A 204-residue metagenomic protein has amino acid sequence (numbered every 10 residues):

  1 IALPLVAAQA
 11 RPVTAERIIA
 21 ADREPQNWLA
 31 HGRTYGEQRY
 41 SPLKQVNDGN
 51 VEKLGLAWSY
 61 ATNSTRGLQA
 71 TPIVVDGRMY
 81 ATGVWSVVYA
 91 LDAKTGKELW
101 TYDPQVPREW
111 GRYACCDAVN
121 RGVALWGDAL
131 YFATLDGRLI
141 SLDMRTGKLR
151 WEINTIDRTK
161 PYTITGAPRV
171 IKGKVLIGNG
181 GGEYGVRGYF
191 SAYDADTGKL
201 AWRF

Functional and structural regions predicted by a protein language model:
I1-P4: Bacterial N-terminal signal peptides
R11-T62, K97-R112, K148-D157, K199-F204: Aromatic (tryptophan-biased) beta-strands that constitute blades/sheets of beta-rich domains
W28-G32, G67-V87, Y113-L139, T163-R187: Repeat-blade elements of multi-bladed beta-propeller folds
V46-G49, L91, L142-D143, Y193: Hydrophobic/aromatic beta-strand positions that recur at structurally equivalent sites within the blades
E52, V75, K94, L135 (+2 more regions): Short, ordered coil/turn segments that flank beta-strands lining enzyme active or ligand-binding pockets
A90-K94, Q105, G111-A114, L125: Structural core of flavin- and non-heme-iron oxidoreductases, emphasizing the beta-strand/alpha-helix scaffold
L142, T146-G147, G188-L200: Beta-propeller blade signature
